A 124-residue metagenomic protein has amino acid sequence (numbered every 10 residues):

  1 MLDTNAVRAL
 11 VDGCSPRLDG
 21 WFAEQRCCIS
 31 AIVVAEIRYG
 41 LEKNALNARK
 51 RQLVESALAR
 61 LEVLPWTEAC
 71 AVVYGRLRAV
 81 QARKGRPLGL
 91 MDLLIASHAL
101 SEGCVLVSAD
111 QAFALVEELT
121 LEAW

Functional and structural regions predicted by a protein language model:
M1-I29, V33, Y39-S56: Short, well-structured N-terminal submotif of metal-dependent ribonuclease cores
D3, E36, D92, D110: Acidic active-site catalytic centers that drive phospho-/nucleotidyl reactions and related ester hydrolyses
D3-T4, I37, Y74, A99: Generic structural signal for small/hydrophobic residues in well-ordered secondary structure, especially within
A6-V7, C70, I95, A112-F113: Alpha-helix capping/helix-boundary segments
E62-V107: Active-site neighborhoods of divalent-metal-dependent phosphate/nucleic-acid chemistry enzymes
A96, L100-W124: Acidic, PIN/NYN-like endoribonuclease modules and their adjacent C-terminal/linker elements
